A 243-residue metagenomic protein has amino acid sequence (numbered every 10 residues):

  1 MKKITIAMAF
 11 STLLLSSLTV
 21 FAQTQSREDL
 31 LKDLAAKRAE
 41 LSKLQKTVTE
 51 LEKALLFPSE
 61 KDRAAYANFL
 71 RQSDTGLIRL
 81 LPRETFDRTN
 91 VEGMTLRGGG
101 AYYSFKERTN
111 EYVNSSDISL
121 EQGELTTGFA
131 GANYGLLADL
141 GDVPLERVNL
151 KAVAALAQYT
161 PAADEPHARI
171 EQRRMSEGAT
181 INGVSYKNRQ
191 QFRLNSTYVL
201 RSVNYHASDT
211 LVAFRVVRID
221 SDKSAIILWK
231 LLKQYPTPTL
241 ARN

Functional and structural regions predicted by a protein language model:
M1-F10: Bacterial N-terminal signal peptides that target proteins for export
A9-S17: Bacterial N-terminal signal peptides
L18-A22: Sec/Tat signal peptide C-region and signal peptidase I cleavage site
Q23-S185, P236, N243: N-terminal "domain-start" segment
I118, Y198-L200, I227: Generic structural hydrophobic/aromatic packing signal, biased to beta-strands
A162-D222: Acidic, glycine-rich flexible loop segments
K223-N243: Short solvent-exposed strand/turn elements
